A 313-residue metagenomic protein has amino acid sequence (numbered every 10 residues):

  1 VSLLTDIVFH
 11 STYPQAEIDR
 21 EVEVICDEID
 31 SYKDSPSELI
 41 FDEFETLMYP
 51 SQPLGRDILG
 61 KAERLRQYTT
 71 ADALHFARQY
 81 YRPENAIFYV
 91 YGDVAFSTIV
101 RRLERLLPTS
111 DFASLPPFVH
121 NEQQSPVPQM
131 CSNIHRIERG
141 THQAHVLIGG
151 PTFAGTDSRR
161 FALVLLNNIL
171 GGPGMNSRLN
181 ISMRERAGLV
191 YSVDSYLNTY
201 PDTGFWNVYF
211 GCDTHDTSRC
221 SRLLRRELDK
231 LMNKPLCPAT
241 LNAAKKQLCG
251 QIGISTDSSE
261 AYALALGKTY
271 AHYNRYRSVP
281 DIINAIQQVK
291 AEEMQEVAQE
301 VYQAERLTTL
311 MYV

Functional and structural regions predicted by a protein language model:
V1-F118, R136, F153-A154, A162 (+2 more regions): Charge-rich, well-structured scaffold segments of protease-associated domains
S114-N176: His/Glu-based metal-binding/catalytic segments typifying zinc-dependent metallopeptidases
L179: Active-site-proximal helix-loop-helix substrate-binding element of RNase H-like nuclease domains
